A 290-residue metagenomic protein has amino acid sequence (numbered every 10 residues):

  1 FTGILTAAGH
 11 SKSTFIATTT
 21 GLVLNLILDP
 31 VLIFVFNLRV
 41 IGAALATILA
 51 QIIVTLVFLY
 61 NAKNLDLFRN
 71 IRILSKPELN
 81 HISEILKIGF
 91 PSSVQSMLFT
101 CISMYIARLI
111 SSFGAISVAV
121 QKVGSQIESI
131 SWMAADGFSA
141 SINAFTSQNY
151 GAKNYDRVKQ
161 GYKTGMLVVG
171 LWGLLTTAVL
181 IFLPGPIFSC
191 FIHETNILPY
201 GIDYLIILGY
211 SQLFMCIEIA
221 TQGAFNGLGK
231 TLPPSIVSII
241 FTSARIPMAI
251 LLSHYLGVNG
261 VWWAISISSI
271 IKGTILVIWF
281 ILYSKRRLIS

Functional and structural regions predicted by a protein language model:
F1-G9, D29-I41: Membrane-water interface regions at transmembrane-helix termini and the short interhelical loops of multi-pass membrane
F1-T14, A107, V120-P184, M215-V237: Small-residue-rich hydrophobic transmembrane alpha-helices
F1-T6, T14-N25, A43-L56, D136-S139 (+3 more regions): Short runs within selected transmembrane alpha-helices of multi-pass transporters and secretion channels
K12-T19, V57-Y60, L74-Y105, L109 (+5 more regions): Hydrophobic faces of transmembrane alpha-helices in multi-pass small-molecule transporters and flippases across diverse
L22, L26, P30, A43 (+6 more regions): Hydrophobic positions within alpha-helical transmembrane segments of bacterial inner-membrane proteins
L24, V35-F90, T146-S211, L252-S290: Short alpha-helical transmembrane segments in multi-pass integral membrane proteins
D29, L59-A62, S103, A107 (+2 more regions): Alpha-helical transmembrane segments of polytopic integral membrane proteins, especially the permease/helical cores
V31-L38, M97-I130, Q148-N149, P186-T195 (+1 more regions): Helix-terminus/linker motif at the lipid-water interface of multi-pass membrane proteins
